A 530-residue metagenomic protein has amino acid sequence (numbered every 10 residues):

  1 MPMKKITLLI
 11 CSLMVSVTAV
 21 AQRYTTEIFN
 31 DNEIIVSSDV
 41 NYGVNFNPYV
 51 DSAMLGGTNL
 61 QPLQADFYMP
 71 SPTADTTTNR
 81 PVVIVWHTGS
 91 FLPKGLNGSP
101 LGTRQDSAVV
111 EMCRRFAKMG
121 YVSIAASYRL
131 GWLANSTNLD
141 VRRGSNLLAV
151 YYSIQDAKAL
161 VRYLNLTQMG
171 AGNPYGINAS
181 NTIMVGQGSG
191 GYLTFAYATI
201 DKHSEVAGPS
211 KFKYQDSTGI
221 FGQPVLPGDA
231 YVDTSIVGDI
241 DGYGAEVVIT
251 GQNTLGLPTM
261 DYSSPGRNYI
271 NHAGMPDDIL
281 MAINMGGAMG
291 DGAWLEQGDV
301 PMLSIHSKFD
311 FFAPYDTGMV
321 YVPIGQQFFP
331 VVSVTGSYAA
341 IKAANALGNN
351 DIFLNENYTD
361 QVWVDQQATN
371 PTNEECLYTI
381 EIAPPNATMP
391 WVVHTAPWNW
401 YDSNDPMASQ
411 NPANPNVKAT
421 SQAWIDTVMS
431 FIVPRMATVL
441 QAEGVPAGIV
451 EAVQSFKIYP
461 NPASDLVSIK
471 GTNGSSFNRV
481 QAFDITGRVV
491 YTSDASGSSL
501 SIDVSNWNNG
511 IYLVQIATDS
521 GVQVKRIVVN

Functional and structural regions predicted by a protein language model:
R23-T78: N-terminal cap/lid segment of alpha/beta-hydrolase-fold proteins
T78, R142-Q155, R162-G188, H203-G208 (+1 more regions): Gly/Ser-rich "nucleophile elbow"/oxyanion-hole loop immediately N-terminal to the catalytic nucleophile in hydrolases
T78-G89: Short beta-strand element of the alpha/beta-hydrolase
S90-A108, Y121-Y152: Cap/lid segment of the alpha/beta-hydrolase catalytic domain
G102-S107, V300-I382: Active-site-adjacent alpha-helix of alpha/beta-hydrolase-fold enzymes
G292, N345-V445: C-terminal catalytic histidine-bearing segment of alpha/beta-hydrolase fold enzymes
T438-Y459, D465, T472-G474, R488: Residue-level detector of functionally pivotal "anchor" positions at catalytic/ligand-binding pockets or at interdomain
N509-N530: C-terminal tail/sorting-segment detector
